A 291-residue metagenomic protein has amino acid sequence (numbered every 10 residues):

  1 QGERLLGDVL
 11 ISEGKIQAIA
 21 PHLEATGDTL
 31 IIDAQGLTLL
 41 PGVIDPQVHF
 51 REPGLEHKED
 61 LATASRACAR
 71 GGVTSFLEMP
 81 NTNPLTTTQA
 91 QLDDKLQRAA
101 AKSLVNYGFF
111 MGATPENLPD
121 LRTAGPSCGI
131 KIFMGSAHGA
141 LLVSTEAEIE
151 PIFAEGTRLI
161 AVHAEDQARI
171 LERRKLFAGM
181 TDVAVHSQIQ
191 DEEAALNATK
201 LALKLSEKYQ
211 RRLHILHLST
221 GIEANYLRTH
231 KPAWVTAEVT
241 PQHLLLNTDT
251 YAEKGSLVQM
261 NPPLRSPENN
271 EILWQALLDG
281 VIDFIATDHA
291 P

Functional and structural regions predicted by a protein language model:
Q1-G42: Histidine-rich, glycine-flanked metal-binding segment
V9, G14, G36, Q47 (+8 more regions): Divalent metal-coordination and catalytic microenvironments
L37-K102: Metal-associated gating/positioning segment near the N- to mid-region
P46-E59, P80-T82, V105-N117, L141 (+2 more regions): Active-site mouth loops of central-metabolism enzymes
L77-E78, G108-F110, R212-H217: Short catalytic-loop micro-motif centered on adjacent basic/acidic residues
P80-T82, G112, G135, E165 (+2 more regions): Short, ordered loop/turn segments at secondary-structure junctions
Q89-V105, P151-V162: Alpha-helix-loop-beta-strand connector modules within alpha/beta enzyme cores
P119-I285: Histidine/acidic residue-rich metal-binding segments in metalloenzymes
